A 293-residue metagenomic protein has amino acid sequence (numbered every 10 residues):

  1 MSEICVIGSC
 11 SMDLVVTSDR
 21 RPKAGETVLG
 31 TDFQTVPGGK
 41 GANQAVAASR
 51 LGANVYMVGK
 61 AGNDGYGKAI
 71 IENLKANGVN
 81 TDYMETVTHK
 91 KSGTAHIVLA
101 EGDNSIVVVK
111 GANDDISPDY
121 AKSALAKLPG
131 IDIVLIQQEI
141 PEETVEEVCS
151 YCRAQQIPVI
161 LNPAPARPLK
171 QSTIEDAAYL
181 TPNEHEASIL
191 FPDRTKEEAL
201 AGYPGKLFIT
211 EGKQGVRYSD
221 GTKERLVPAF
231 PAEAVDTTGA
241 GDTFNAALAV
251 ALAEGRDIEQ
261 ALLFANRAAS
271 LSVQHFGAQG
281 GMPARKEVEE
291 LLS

Functional and structural regions predicted by a protein language model:
M1-K60, G65-A69, K75-A76, A234 (+1 more regions): Glycine-rich phosphate/adenosyl-contacting loop at the front of the ribokinase-like
E3, D132-I133, Y179: Structural motif
A24-T27, T35, R50-D132, E289-S293: Conserved N-terminal subdomain of the carbohydrate kinase-like
S49-R50, R153, A253: Gly/Ala-rich phosphate-binding loop of Rossmann-like dinucleotide-binding domains, activating on the conserved
G59, Q137-Q138, N162: Glycine- and other small-residue-rich loops at beta-strand/loop junctions that grip anionic moieties
C149, R153-E233: Conserved phosphate/ATP/ADP-binding segment of small-molecule kinases
E197-S293: Conserved phosphate-binding/catalytic region of the ribokinase-like
